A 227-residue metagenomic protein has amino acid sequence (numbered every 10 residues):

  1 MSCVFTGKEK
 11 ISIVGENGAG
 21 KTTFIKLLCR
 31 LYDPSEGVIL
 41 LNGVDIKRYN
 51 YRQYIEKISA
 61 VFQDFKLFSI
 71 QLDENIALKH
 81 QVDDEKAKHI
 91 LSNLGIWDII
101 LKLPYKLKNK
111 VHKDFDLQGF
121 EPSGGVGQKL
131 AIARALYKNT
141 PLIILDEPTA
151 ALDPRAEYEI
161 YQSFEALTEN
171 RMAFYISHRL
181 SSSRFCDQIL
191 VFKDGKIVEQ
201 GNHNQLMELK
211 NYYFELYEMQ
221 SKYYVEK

Functional and structural regions predicted by a protein language model:
C29: Helix-to-loop junction immediately C-terminal to a conserved catalytic motif
G37-V44, Y54: Conserved ABC transporter NBD signature motif
L40, D73-L117, Y161, N170: ABC ATPase nucleotide-binding domain helical subdomain, centered on the C-loop/LSGGQ "ABC signature"
W97-L130, N139, Y223-K227: ABC-fold ATPase nucleotide-binding domain signature/coupling loops
K106, Q162, R184-K227: C-terminal portion of ABC ATPase nucleotide-binding domains
I143-E147: Catalytic Walker B motif of ABC-type/P-loop ATPase nucleotide-binding domains
A166-Y175, S183: Conserved catalytic loops of ABC-family nucleotide-binding domains
